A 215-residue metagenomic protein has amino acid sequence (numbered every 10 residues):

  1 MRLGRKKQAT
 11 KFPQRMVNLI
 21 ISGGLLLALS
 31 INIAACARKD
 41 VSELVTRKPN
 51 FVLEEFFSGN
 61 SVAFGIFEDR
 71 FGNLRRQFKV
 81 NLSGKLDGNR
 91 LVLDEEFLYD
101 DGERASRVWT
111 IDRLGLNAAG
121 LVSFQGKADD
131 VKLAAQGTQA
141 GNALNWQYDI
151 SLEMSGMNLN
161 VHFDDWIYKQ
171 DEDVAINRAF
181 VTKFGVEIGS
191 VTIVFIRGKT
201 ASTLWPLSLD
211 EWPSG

Functional and structural regions predicted by a protein language model:
L3-G24: Bacterial N-terminal signal peptides that target proteins for export
N32-A35: C-terminal motif of bacterial Sec signal peptides marking the signal peptidase cleavage site
A37-K39: Bacterial signal peptide processing site
L44-N60: N-terminal helix-cap/turn-to-beta initiation motif at the start of protein domains
E54, N60, L74-R75, K79 (+5 more regions): Low-complexity, acidic/polar, glycine-enriched regions of mature
F64, D69-M154: Central antiparallel beta-sheet cores of small beta-barrel/beta-sandwich binding domains
A134-V186: A charged, solvent-exposed segment within the mature domains of Sec-exported extracytoplasmic proteins
D164-G215: Glycine-rich, aromatic-bearing surface loops/beta-hairpins
